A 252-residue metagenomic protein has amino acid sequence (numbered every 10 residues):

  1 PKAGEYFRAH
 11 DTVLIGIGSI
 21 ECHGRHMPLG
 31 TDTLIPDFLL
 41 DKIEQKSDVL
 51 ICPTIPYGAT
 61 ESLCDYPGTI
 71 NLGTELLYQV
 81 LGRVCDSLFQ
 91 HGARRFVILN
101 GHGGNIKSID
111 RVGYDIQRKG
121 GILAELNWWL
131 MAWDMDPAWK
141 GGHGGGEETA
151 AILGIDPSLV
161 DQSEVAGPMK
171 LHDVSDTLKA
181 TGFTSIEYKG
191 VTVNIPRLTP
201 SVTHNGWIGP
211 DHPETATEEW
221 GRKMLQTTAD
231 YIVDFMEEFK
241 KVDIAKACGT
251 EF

Functional and structural regions predicted by a protein language model:
P1-E75, Q79-R95, G103-F252: Extended, histidine- and acidic-residue-enriched regions that form the cofactor-binding/catalytic faces
